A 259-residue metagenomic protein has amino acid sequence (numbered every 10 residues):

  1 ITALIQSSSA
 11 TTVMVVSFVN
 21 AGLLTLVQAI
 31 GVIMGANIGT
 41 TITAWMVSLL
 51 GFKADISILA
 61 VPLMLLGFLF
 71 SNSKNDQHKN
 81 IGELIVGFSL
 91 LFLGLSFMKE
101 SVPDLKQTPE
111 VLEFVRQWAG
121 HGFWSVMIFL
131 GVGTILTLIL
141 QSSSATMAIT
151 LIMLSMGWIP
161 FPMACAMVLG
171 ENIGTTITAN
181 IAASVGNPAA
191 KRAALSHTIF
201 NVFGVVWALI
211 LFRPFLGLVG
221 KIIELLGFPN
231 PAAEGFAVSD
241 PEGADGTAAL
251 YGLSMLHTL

Functional and structural regions predicted by a protein language model:
I1-I5, V132-L140: Transmembrane alpha-helix interface/packing and boundary motifs in multi-pass membrane proteins, characterized by
I5-M14, F18, A36-T41, Q117-V126: Hydrophobic, membrane-facing alpha-helical anchors
Q6, I38, G94, Q141 (+2 more regions): Residue-level signature of catalytic and energy-coupling elements of molecular machines, predominantly ATP/GTP-dependent
T11-N37, A44-A60, T137-G174, A183-N187 (+1 more regions): Membrane-interfacial helix-loop connectors
T11-T12, G35, G39, L66 (+6 more regions): Alpha-helical transmembrane segments of polytopic integral membrane proteins, especially the permease/helical cores
A44-P62, L69-L84, F88-L95, E100 (+1 more regions): Juxtamembrane and boundary regions of transmembrane helices in multi-pass small-molecule transporters and channels
I85-I135: Helix-loop-helix hairpins and the membrane-proximal interhelical loops of multi-pass alpha-helical transport proteins
E113-G131, W158-M163, E242-T258: Membrane-interfacial loop-to-helix junctions in multi-pass transporters
